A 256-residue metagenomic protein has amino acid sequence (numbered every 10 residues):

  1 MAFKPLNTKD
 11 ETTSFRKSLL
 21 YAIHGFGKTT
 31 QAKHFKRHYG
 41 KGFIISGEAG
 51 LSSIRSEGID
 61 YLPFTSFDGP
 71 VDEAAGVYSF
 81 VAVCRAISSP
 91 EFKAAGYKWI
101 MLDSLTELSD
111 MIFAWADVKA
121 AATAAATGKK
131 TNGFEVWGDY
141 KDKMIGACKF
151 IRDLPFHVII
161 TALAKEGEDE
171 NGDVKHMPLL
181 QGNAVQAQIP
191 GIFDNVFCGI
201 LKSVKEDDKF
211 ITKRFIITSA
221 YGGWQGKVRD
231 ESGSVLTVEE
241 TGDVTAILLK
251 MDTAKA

Functional and structural regions predicted by a protein language model:
M1-K4, P178-L180: Short gly/ser/thr-rich secondary-structure transition/capping motifs
A2-K4, T8-L102, T106-M111: Conserved P-loop
G42, V158, V196-C198: Short, well-ordered beta-strand core segments
E48-S52, F67, L105-E107, A164-E168 (+2 more regions): Conserved nucleotide-binding/hydrolysis micro-motifs of P-loop NTPases
G76-S79, G96-W99, T131-G138, F210-I217: Glycine-rich, flexible loop segments associated with nucleotide phosphate handling
A95, L154, G191: Structured loop/turn residues at beta-strand edges in well-structured enzyme cores
W99-A187: P-loop NTPase motor core
F150, E166-A256: Conserved GTP-binding G-domain of TRAFAC-class P-loop NTPases and closely related GTPase folds
